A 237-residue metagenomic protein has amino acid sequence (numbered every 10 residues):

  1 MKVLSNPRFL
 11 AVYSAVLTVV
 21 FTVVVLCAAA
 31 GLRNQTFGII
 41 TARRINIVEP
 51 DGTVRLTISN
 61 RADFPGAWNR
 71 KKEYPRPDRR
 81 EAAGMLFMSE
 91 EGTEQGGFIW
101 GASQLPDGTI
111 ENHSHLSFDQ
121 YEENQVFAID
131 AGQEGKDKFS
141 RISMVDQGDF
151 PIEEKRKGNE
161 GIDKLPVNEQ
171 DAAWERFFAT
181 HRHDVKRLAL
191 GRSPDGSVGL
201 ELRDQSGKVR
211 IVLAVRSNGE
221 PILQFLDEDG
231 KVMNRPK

Functional and structural regions predicted by a protein language model:
M1-N34: Single-pass membrane-anchoring alpha-helices
V25, A30-K237: Parallel beta-helix/beta-solenoid repeats that form elongated, surface-exposed shafts/blades used for receptor binding
